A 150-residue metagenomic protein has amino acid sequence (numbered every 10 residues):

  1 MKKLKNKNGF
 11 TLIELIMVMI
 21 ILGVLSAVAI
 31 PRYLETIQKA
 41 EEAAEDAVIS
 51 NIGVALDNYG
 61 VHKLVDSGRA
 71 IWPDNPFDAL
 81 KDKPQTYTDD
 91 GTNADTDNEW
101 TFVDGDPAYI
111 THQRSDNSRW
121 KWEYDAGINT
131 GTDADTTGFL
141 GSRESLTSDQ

Functional and structural regions predicted by a protein language model:
M1-K5, I20, I52, N58: Short, contiguous, well-ordered secondary-structure segments
L4-T36: N-terminal single-pass transmembrane signal-anchor helix
F10, E35, Q85, G91 (+3 more regions): Intrinsically disordered/low-complexity terminal segments and short unstructured peptides
L22, K39-E41, D78-K81: Short alpha-helical interface patches
E35-A40, W72: Conserved interaction-surface patches within small, structured recognition/assembly domains
Q38-S67: Membrane-proximal N-terminal amphipathic helix
V61-W120, Y124: Extracellular/periplasmic head regions of type IV pilus-like filament subunits
A108-Q150: Short, surface-exposed interaction loops/tails
